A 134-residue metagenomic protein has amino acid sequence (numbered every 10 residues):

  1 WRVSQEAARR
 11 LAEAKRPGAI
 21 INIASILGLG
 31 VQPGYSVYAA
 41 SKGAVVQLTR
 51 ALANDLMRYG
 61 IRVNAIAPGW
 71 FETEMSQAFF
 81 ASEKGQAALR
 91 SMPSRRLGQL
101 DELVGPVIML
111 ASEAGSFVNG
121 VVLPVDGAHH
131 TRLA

Functional and structural regions predicted by a protein language model:
S4, S41, T49: Active-site helix of classical SDR
R9, N54-R58, S116: Alpha-helical segment proximal to the catalytic Tyr-Lys
S25: Residue(s) in the substrate-gating loop at a strand-loop-helix junction that position the organic substrate next
G28-V31, S36-A44, V104: The catalytic Tyr-X3-Lys active-site helix of short-chain dehydrogenase/reductase
L29, V46, A67-A78: Short, flexible catalytic-loop segment of classical short-chain dehydrogenase/reductase
G30, I108, N119-A134: Short C-terminal tail/terminal secondary-structure segment of NAD(P)H-dependent dehydrogenase/reductase domains
G30-S36, R58-Y59, R95-R96, E113: Active-site loop immediately N-terminal to the catalytic Tyr-X3-Lys motif of short-chain dehydrogenase/reductase
M92-L103: A conserved structural motif in NAD(P)-dependent oxidoreductases
